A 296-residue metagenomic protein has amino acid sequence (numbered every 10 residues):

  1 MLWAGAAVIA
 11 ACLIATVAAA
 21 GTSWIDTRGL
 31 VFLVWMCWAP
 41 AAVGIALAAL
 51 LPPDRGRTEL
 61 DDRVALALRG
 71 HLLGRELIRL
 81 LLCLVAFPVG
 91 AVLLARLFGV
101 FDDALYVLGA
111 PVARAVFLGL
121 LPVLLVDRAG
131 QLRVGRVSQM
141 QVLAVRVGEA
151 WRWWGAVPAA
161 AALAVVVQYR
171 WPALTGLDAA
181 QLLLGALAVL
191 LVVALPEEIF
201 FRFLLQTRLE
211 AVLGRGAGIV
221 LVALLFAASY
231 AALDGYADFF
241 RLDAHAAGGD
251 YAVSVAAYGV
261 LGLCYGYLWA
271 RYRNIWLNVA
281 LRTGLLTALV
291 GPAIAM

Functional and structural regions predicted by a protein language model:
M1-R133, V290-M296: N-terminal, membrane-interfacial amphipathic/helix-forming hydrophobic leader that caps and precedes the first
T22-T27, P88-A194, L242-A246, D250: Juxtamembrane helix-loop-helix connectors linking adjacent transmembrane helices in multi-pass membrane enzymes
D26-T27, T58-H71, M140-V145, Q206-L213 (+1 more regions): Membrane-interface helix-boundary motifs at transmembrane edges
W151-M296: Transmembrane helix-loop-helix hairpins at the membrane interface of multi-pass integral membrane proteins
